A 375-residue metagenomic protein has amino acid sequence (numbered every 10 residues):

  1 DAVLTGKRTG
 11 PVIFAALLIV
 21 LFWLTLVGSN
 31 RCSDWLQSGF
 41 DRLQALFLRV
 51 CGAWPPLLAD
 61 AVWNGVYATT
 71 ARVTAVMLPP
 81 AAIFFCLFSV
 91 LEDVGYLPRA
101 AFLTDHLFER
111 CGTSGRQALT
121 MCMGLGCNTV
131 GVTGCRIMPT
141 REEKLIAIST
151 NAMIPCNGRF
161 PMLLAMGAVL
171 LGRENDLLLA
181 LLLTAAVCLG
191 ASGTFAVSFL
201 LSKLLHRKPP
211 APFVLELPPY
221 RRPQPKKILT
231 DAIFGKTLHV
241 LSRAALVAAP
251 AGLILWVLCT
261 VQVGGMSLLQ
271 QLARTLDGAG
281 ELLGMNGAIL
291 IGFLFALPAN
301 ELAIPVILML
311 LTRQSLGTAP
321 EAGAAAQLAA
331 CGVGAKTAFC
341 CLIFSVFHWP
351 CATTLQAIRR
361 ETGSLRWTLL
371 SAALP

Functional and structural regions predicted by a protein language model:
D1-V3, A59-T69, L107, P223-H239: Cytosolic juxtamembrane amphipathic/interface segments immediately preceding and feeding into a transmembrane helix
A2-W54, D60-D93, N175-F199, S242-G252 (+3 more regions): Hydrophobic alpha-helical transmembrane segments
N30-T69, C111, G131-A147, G252-P375: Extended, low-charge hydrophobic alpha-helical regions
R42-V50, P98-N128, R207-A232, T312-G323: Juxtamembrane inter-helical linkers in multi-pass membrane proteins
L125-G131, T150-M166, T184-T194, P298-I304 (+2 more regions): Membrane-embedded alpha-helical segments of transport systems, primarily multispan ion/solute transporters
N157-L182, T353-L365: Transmembrane helix-loop junctions at the membrane interface of multipass transporters and ion channels
G193, V197-P210, T354-L355: Membrane-helix cytosolic exit motif
K203-A211, Y220-G264, R274: Long hydrophobic segments that form regular secondary structure
